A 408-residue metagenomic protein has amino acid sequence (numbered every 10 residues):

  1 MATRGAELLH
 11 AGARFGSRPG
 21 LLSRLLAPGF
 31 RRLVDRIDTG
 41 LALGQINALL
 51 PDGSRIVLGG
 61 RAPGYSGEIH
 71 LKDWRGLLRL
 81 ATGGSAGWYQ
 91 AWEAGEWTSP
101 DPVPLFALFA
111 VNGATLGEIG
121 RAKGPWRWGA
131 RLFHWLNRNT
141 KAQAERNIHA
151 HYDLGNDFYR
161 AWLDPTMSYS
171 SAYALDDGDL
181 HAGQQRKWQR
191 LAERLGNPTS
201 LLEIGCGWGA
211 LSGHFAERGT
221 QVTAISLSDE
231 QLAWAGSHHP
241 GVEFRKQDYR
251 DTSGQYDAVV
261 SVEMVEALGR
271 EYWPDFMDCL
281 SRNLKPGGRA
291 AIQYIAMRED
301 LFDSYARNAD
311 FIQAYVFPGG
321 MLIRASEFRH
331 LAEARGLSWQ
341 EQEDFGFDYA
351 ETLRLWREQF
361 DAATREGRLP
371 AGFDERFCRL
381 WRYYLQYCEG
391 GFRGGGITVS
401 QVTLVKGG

Functional and structural regions predicted by a protein language model:
M1-Q185, R190, N197: Feature captures hydrophobic
P198-G205: Conserved class I S-adenosyl-L-methionine
W208-G219: Conserved SAM-binding loop of SAM-dependent methyltransferases across substrates and taxa, primarily the Class I
H239-R250: Conserved SAM-binding strand-loop segment of SAM-dependent methyltransferases
R250-V259: A short acidic, Gly/Pro-enriched loop at the edge of an enzyme's catalytic core that lines a small-molecule cofactor
P274-P286: A short glycine-rich, Lys/Arg-flanked "PGG" loop and its adjoining helix->strand segment in the class I
G287-I295: Conserved beta-strand signature within the Rossmann-like core of class I S-adenosyl-L-methionine
A296-Q401, V405-G408: Substrate-binding/catalytic lobe of Class I Rossmann-like enzymes that use SAM or dcSAM, i.e., the mid-to-C-terminal
